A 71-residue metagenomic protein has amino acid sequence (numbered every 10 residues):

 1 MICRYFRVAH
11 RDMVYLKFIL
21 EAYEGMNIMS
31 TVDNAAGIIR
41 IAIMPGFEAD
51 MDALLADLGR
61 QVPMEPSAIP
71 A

Functional and structural regions predicted by a protein language model:
M1-I2, D57: Short acidic/polar alpha-helix capping motifs at helix-coil junctions
I2-M51: Amphipathic, hydrophobic secondary-structure cores in small proteins
R40-A71: C-terminal structural segments of small proteins and small subunits
